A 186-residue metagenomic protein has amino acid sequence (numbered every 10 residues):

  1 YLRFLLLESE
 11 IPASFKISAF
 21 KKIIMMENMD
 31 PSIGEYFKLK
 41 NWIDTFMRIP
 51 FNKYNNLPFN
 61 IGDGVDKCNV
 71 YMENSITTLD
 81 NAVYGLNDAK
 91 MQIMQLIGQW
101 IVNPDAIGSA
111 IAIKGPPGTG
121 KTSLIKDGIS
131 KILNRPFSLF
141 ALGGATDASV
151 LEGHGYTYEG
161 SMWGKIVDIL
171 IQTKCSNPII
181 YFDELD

Functional and structural regions predicted by a protein language model:
Y1-Q99: Extended, charged alpha-helical coiled-coil/arm scaffolds that mediate oligomerization and mechanical coupling in large
W42, I93, T122, I129 (+3 more regions): Conserved RecA-like P-loop NTPase ATPase core
M47, D80, Y84, M94-V102 (+4 more regions): Signal for well-folded cores of large energy- and translation-related assemblies
T78, G85, A110-A112, P136-A141 (+2 more regions): Structured core elements
I107-L142, I171: Walker A/P-loop
G115, G153, E184: The Walker A (P-loop) glycine that initiates the GxxxxGKT/S ATP-binding motif of P-loop NTPases
K131-M162, I169: AAA+/P-loop NTPase substrate/partner-engagement loops
K174-D186: Conserved AAA+/SF3 P-loop NTPase catalytic/coupling segment centered on the Walker-B
